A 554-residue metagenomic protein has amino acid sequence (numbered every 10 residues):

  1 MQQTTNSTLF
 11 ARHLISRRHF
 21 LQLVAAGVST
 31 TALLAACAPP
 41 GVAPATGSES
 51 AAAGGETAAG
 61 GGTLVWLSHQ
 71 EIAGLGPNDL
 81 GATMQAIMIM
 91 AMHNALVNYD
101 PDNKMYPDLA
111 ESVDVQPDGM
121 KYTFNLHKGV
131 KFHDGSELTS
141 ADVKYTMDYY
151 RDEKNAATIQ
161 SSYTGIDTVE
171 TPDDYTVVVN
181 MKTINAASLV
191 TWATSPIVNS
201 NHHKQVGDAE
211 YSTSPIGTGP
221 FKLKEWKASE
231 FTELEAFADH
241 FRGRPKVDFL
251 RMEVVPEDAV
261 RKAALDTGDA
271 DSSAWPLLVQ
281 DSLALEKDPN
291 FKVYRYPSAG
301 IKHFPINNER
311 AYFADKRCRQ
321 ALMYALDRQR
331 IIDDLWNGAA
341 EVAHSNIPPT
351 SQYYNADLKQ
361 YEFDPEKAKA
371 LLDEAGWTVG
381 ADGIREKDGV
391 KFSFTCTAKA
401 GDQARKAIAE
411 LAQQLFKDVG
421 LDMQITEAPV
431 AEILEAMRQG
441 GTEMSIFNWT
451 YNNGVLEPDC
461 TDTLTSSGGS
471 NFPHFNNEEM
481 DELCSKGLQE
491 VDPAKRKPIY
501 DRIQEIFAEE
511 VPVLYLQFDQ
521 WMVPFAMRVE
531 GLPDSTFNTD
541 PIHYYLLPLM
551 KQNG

Functional and structural regions predicted by a protein language model:
M1-H19, L23-L34: N-terminal secretory signal peptides
Q22-L34, K227, K302, A325-K359 (+2 more regions): Detector for C-terminal structural segments
L67-P117, D148, I216, F537: N-terminal lobe/hinge region of extracytoplasmic solute-binding protein
D100-K104, W192-P245, F249-R251, P365-A370 (+2 more regions): Gly/Pro-rich hinge or "lid" segments in bacterial periplasmic/extracellular proteins
E111-A156, V178, Y312-A314: Aromatic- and charge-enriched surface segment that lines or borders ligand/interaction sites
N125, I159-H203: Surface-exposed binding/hinge segments that line and control ligand-binding clefts or catalytic entry sites
T139-D148, D174-N180, G219-P220, V247-F249 (+5 more regions): Alpha-helical secondary-structure segments
A209, A236-L283, E410-Q413, G420-Q424 (+1 more regions): Ligand-site clamp/hinge motif
